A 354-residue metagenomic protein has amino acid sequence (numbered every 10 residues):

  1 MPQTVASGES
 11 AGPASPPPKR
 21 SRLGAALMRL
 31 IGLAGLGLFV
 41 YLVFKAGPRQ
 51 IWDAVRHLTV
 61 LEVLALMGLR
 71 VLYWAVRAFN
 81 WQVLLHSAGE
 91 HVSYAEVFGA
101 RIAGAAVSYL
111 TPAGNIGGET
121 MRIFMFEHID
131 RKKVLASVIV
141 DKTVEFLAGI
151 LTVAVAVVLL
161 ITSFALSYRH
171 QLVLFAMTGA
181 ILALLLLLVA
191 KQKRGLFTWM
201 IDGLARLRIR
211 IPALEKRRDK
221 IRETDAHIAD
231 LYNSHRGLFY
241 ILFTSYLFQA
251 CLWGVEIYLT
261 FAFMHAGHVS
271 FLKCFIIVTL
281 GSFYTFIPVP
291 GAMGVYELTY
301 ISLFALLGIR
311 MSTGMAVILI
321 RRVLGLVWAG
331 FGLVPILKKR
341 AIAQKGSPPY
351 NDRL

Functional and structural regions predicted by a protein language model:
M1-D53, A100, G104-I211, M293-L354: Transmembrane helix-loop-helix hairpins in multi-pass inner-membrane proteins
S21-R29, L66-Y73, D141-V144, G237-Q249: Alpha-helical segments in transporter systems
R49-H57, K220-N233: A short amphipathic helical element positioned immediately N-terminal to and/or at the very start of a transmembrane
L58-A65, A229-F243: Membrane-interface helix starts
T59-V60, E90-G99, I129-K133, Y168-R169 (+3 more regions): Membrane-helix interface segments
A78-I102, T260-I277, Y300: Membrane-embedded helical hairpins/re-entrant loop segments and their flanking transmembrane helices within multi-pass
A106-A113, F263, I276-E297: Transmembrane alpha-helix interface/packing and boundary motifs in multi-pass membrane proteins, characterized by
E145-T152, R222-T224, S245-I257: Core segments of transmembrane alpha-helices that mediate helix-helix packing or line hydrophobic substrate/ligand
